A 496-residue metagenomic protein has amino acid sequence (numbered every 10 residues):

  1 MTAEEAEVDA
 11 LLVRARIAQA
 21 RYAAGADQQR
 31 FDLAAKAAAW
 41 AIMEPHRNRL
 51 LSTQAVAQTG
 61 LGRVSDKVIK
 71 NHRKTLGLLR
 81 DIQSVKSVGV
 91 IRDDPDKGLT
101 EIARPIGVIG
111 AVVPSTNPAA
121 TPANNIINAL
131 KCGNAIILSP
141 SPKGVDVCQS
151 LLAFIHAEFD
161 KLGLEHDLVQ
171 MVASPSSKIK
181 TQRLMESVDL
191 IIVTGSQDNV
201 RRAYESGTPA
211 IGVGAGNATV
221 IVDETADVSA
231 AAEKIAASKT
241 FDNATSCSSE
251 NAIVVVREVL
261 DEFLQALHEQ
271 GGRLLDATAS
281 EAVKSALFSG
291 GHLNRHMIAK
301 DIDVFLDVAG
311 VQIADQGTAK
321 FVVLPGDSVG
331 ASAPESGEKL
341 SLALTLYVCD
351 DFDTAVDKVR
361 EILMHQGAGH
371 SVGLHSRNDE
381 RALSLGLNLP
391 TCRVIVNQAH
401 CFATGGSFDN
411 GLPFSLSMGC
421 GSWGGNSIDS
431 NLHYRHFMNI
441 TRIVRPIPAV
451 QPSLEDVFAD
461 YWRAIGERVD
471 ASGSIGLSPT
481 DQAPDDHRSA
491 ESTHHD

Functional and structural regions predicted by a protein language model:
M1-T100, N128, E269, S474-D496: N-terminal Rossmann-like NAD(P)+-binding subdomain of aldehyde/semialdehyde dehydrogenases
T2, V8, A123-N124, V200-G330 (+1 more regions): ALDH superfamily catalytic-core signature
L11-V13, G212-G214, N243-C247, A333-L340 (+1 more regions): Short, flexible turn/loop "capping" segments at secondary-structure junctions
L12, R16-Q19, A23, A35-H46 (+14 more regions): Structural signal for hydrophobic packing residues in well-ordered secondary-structure cores of soluble enzyme domains
A24-D27, Q312-D496: Conserved C-terminal structural/oligomerization subdomain of aldehyde/semialdehyde dehydrogenase
A24-R30, R49-S52, E165-L168, F241-C247 (+5 more regions): Flexible, glycine/charged-enriched surface loops at secondary-structure junctions
S87-A230: Rossmann-like NAD(P) dinucleotide-binding subdomain of oxidoreductase/dehydrogenase enzymes
